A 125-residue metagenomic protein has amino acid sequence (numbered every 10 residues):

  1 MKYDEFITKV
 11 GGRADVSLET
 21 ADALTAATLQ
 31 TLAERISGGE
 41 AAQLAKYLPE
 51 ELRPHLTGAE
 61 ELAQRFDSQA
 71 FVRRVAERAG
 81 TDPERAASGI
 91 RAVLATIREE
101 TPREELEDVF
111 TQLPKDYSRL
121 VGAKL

Functional and structural regions predicted by a protein language model:
M1-V16, F66-G80: Short, flexible domain-boundary/linker segments around small modular repeats
E5, A21, G39-A42, L52-H55 (+6 more regions): Function-determining surface determinants
E5, A23-A27, Q43, Y47 (+5 more regions): Amphipathic alpha-helical interaction segments
A14-A63: Acidic (E/D-rich), amphipathic helical modules within compact regulatory domains
A45-E51, Q64-V72, F110-S118: Short alpha-helical linear motifs
E51-E104: Short, solvent-exposed interaction modules
G89, T96-L125: Preference for long, well-ordered alpha-helical segments
